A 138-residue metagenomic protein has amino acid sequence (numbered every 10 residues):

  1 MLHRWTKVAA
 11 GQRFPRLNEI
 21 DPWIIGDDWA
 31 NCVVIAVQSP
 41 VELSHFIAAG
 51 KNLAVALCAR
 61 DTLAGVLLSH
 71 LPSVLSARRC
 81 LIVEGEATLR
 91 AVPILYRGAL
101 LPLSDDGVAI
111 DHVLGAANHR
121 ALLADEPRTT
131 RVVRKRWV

Functional and structural regions predicted by a protein language model:
M1-L57, G65-V138: Intrinsically disordered, low-complexity terminal regulatory regions
